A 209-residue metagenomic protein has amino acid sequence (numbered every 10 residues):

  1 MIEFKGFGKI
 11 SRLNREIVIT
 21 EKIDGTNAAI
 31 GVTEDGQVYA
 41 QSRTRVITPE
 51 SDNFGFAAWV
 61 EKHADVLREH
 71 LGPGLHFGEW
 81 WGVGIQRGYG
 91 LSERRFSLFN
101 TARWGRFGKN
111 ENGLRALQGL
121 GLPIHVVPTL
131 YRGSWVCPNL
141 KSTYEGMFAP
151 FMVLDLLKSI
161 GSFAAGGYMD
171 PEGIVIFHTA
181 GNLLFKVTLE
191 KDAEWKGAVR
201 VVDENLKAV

Functional and structural regions predicted by a protein language model:
M1-V209: Core nucleotide-handling region used for phosphoryl-transfer chemistry
